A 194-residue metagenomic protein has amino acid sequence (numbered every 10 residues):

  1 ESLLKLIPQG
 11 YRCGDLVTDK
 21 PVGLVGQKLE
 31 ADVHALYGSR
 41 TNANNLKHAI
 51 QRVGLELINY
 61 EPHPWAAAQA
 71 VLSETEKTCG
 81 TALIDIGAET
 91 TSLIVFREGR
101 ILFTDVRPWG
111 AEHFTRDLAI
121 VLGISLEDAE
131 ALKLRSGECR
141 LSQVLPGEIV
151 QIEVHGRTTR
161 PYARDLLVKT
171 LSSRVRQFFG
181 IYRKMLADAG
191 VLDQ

Functional and structural regions predicted by a protein language model:
E1-A82, I101-L102, S125-E127, S136-T170 (+1 more regions): Nucleotide/phosphate-binding catalytic cleft detector across ATP-hydrolyzing and phosphate-transferring enzymes
G38-N42, G110, F114, R174: Short amphipathic alpha-helical segments
I50, D85, L118, Y182: Residue-level signature of catalytic and energy-coupling elements of molecular machines, predominantly ATP/GTP-dependent
L83-T90, F96-G99, R107-E112, Q194: A short acidic Gly-Thr/Ser loop motif
P108-E127: A conserved active-site cap/scaffold subdomain adjacent to cofactor or substrate pockets
A131-K133: Beta-strand segments within the central parallel beta-sheet cores of soluble alpha/beta enzyme folds
R174-R183: A general structural motif
Y182-Q194: Phosphate/pyrophosphate-binding loops at sites that engage ATP/ADP/AMP, CoA/4′-phosphopantetheine, polyphosphate
